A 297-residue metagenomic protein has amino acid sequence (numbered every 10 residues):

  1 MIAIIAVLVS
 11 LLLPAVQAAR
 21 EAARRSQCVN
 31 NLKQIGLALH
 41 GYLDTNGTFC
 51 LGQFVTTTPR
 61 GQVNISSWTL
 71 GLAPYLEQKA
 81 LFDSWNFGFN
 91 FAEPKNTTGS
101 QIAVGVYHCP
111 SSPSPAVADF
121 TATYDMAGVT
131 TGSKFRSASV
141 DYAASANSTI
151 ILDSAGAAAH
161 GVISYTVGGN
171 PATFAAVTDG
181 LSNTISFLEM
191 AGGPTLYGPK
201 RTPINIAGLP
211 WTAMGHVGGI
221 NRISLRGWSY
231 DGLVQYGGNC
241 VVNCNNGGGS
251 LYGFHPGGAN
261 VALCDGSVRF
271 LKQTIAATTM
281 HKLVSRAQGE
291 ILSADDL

Functional and structural regions predicted by a protein language model:
I2-P14: Alpha-helical hydrophobic helix detector
V7, A22-L297: Surface-exposed loop/linker segments characteristic of extracytoplasmic
L12-A15, A19, N31: Extended, hydrophobic alpha-helical segments in both membrane/secreted and soluble proteins
